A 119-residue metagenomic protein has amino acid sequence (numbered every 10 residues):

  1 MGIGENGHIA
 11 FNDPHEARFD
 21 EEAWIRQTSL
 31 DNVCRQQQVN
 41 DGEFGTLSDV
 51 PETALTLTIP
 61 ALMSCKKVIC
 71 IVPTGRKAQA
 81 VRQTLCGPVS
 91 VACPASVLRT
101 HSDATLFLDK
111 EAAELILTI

Functional and structural regions predicted by a protein language model:
M1-I119: Conserved phosphate- and dinucleotide-binding cores of soluble alpha/beta proteins, encompassing both enzyme active
